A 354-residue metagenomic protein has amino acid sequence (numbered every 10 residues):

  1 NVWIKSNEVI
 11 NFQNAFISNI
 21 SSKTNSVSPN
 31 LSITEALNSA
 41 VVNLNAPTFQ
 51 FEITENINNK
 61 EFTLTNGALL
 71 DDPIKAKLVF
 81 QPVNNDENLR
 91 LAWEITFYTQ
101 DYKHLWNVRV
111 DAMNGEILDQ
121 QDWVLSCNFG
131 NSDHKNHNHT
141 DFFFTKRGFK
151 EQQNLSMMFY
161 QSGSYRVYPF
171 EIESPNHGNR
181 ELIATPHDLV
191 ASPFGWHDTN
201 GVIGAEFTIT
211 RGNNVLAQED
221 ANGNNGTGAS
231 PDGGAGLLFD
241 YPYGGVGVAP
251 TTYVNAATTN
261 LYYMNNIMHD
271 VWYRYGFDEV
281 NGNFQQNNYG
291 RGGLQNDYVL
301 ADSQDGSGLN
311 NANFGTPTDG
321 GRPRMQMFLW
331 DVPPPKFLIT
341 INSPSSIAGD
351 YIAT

Functional and structural regions predicted by a protein language model:
N1-A15, L105-Q121: A short, surface-exposed beta-strand/turn
N1-N43, D198, E206, T210-N213: Contiguous hydrophobic, core-forming segments of folded domains
S22-R90: Short, non-transmembrane alpha-helical segments in secretory-pathway proteins
A68-D86, R90, T96-L105, E116-T354: Extracellular zinc-dependent metalloprotease catalytic-domain scaffold
